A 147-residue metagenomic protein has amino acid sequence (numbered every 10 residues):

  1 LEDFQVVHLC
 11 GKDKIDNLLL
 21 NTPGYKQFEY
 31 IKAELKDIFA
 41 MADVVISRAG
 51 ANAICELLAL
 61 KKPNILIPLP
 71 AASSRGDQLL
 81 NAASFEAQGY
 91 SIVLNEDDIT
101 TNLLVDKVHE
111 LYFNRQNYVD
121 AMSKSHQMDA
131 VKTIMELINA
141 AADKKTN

Functional and structural regions predicted by a protein language model:
L1-V44, L79-N81, L94-N102: Donor-nucleotide binding loops and adjacent catalytic segments primarily of GT-B fold Leloir glycosyltransferases
F28, A40-C55, K62-P63: Acidic donor-binding loop of glycosyltransferase active sites
D37-I38, E56, S84-F85, A121: Well-formed, non-transmembrane alpha-helical positions, independent of function
S47, P63-R75: Short hydrophobic beta-strand element within catalytic cores of glycosyltransferases and related nucleotide-activated
P70-K107: Change "using UDP/GDP/dTDP sugars" to "using nucleotide sugars
Q116-M128: A short, well-ordered alpha-helix in the C-terminal region of glycosyltransferases
Q127-N147: C-terminal alpha-helical cap of glycosyltransferases
